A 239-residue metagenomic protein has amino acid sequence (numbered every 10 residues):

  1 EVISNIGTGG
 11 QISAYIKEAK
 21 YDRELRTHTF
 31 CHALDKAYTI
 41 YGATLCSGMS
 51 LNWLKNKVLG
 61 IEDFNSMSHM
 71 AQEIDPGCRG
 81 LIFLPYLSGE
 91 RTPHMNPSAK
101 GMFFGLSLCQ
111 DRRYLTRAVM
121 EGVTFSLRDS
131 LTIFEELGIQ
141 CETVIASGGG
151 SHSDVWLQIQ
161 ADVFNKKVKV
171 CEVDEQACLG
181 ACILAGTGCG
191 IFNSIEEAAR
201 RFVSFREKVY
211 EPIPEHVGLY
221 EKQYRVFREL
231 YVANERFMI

Functional and structural regions predicted by a protein language model:
E1-S147, S151-I239: Active-site core segments that coordinate phosphate-bearing ligands/cofactors across diverse enzyme families
